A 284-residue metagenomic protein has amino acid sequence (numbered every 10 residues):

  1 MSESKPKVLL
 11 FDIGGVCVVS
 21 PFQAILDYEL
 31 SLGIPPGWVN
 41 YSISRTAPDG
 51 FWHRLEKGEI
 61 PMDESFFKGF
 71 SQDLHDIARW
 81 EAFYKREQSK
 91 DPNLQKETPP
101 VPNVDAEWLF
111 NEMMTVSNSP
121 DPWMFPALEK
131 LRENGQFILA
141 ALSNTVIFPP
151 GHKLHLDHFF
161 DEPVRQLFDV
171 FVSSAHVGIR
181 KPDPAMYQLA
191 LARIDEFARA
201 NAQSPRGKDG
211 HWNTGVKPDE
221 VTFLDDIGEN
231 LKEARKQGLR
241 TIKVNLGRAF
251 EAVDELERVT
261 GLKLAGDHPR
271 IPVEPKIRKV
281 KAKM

Functional and structural regions predicted by a protein language model:
M1-F11, L142, V146-M284: Asp-based, Mg2+/Mn2+-dependent phosphohydrolase catalytic module
S2-K5, Q72-A106, L167-F168, A200-Q203 (+1 more regions): Hydrophobic, structured segments
S2-P48: Active-site neighborhood of HAD-like aspartate-dependent phosphohydrolases
C17, M114-D121, I179-K181, A249: Acidic-and-aromatic substrate-binding clefts and catalytic sites of carbohydrate-active enzymes
I25-L32, G50-E59, D63-E97: Helix-loop "lid/cap" segments that line or gate small-molecule binding pockets
I34, F137, L239: Short glycine/serine/threonine/alanine-rich loop segments
R79-A140, P184: Short, acidic loop-to-helix structural element flanking the phosphoryl-transfer center in phosphate-processing enzymes
